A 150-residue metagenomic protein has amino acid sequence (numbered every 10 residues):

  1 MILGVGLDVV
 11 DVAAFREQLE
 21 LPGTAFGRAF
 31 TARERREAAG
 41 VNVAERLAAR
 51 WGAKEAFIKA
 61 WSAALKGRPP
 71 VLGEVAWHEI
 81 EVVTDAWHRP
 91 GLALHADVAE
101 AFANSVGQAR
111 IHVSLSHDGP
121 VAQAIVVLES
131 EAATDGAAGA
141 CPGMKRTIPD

Functional and structural regions predicted by a protein language model:
M1-D150: Core catalytic alpha/beta fold that binds nucleotide/phospho-ligands
